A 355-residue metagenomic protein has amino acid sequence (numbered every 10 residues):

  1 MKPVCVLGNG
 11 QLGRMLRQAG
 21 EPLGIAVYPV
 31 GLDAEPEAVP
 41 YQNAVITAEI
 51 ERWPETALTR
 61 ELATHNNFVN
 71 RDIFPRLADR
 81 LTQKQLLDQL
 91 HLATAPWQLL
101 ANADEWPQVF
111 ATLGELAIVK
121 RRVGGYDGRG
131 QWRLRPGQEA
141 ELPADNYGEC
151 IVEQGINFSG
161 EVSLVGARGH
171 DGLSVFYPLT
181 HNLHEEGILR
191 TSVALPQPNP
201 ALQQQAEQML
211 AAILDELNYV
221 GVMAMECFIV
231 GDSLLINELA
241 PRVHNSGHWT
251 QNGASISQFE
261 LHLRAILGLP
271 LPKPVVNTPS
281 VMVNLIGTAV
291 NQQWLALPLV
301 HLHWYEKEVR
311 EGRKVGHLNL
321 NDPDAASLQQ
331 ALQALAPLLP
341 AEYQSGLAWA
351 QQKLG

Functional and structural regions predicted by a protein language model:
M1-Q85, D104: ATP-binding N-terminal substructure of ATP-dependent carboxylate-amine bond-forming enzymes
A78-S163, A167-I213: Active-site nucleotide/adenylate-binding loops and adjacent lid/helix of ATP-dependent enzymes
G166-H170, C227-G231, E306: Short, low-complexity Ser/Thr-rich regulatory SLiMs
V175, M223, L234-E238: Protein kinase-like catalytic core scaffold
G187-P196, E238-Q251: Short, flexible active-site loops
Q204-M225, V230, P241-T288: Active-site "cap" helix and flanking loop/linker of ATP-utilizing ligase/carboxylase catalytic domains
R264-G355: Peripheral (often C-terminal) accessory segments that flank ATP-dependent C-N-forming ligase machineries
